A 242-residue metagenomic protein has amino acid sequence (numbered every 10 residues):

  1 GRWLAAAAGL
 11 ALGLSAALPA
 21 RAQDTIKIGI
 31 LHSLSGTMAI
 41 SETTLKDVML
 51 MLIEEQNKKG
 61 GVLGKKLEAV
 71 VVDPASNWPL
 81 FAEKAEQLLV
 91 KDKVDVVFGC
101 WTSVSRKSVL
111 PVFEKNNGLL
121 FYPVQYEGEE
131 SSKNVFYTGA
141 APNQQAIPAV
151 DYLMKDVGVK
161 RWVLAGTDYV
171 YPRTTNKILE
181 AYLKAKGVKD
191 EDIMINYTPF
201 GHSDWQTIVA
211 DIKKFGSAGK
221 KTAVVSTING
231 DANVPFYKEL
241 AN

Functional and structural regions predicted by a protein language model:
A5-S15: Bacterial N-terminal signal peptides
L14-A22: Sec/Tat signal peptide C-region and signal peptidase I cleavage site
Q23, D47-A69, A185-D190: Signal peptide-proximal N-terminal region of secreted/periplasmic/extracellular or secretory-lumen proteins
T25-T44, C100-W101, R161-A165: Short beta-strand segments enriched in small/hydrophobic residues
T37-D47, V170-T175: Glycine- and acidic-residue-enriched helix-capping/strand-helix junction motifs
I40-D47, G60-E129, Y197-Q206: Beta-alpha junction/loop-to-helix N-cap segments that form part of ligand/metal-binding clefts
E83, E127-G128, N134-N242: Extracellular/periplasmic Venus flytrap/periplasmic-binding protein
